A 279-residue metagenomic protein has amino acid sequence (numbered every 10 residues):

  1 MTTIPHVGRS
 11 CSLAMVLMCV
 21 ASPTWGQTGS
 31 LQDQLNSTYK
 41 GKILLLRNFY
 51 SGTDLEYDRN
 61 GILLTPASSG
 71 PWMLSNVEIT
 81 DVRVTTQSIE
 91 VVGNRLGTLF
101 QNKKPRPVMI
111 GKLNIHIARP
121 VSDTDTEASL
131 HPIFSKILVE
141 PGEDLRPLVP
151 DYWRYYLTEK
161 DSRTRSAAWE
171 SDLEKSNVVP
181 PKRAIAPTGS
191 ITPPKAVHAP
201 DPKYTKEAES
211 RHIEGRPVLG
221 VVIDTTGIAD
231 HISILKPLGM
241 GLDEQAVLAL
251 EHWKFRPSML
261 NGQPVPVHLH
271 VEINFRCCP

Functional and structural regions predicted by a protein language model:
M1-L13: Bacterial N-terminal signal peptides that target proteins for export
L13-A14, T24: Cleavable N-terminal signal peptides
Q27-T85, Y156-E159, R163-D172: N-terminal secretory signal peptides
T38-G41, Y57-L63, R83-S88, I110-D125 (+1 more regions): Short, solvent-exposed coil/turn segments at beta-strand boundaries
F49, N60-I62, Q87, N94-L96 (+3 more regions): Solvent-exposed coil/turn segments that connect beta secondary-structure elements in extracytoplasmic/periplasmic
A67-M109: Mid-chain, structured segments of secreted extracytoplasmic proteins
D81, K112, I117-P279: Charge-biased low-complexity segments
